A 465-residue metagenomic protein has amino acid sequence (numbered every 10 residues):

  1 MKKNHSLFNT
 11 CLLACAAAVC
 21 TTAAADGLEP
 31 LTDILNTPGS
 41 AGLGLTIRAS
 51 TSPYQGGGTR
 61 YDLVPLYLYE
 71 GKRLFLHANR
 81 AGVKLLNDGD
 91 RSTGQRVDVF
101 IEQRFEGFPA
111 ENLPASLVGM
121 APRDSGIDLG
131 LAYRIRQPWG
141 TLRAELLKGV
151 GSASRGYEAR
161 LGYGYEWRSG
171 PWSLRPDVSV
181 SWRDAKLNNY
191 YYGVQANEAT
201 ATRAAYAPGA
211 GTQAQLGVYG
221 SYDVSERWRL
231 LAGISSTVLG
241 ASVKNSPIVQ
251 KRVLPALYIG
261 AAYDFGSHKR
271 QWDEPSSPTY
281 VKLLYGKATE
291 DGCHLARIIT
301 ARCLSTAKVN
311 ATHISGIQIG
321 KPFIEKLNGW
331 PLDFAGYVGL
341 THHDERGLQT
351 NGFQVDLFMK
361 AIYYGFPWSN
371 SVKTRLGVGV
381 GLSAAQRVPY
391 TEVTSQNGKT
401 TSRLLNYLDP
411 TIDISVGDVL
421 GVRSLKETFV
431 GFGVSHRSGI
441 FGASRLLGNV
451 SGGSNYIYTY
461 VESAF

Functional and structural regions predicted by a protein language model:
M1-G42, G56, T200, Y206-G211 (+2 more regions): Cleavable N-terminal export/targeting peptides
D26-G39, G57, R73-G94, R136-W139 (+6 more regions): Short loop/turn motifs that connect adjacent beta-strands in outer-membrane beta-barrel proteins
G39-L45, L74-L76, Q95-V99, L142-A144 (+13 more regions): Transmembrane beta-strands of outer-membrane beta-barrel proteins
L43-T51, L74-K84, P114-V118, G140-V150 (+8 more regions): Transmembrane beta-strand segments that form the barrel wall of outer-membrane beta-barrel proteins
T46-S50, E70, E102-R104, E145-G151 (+9 more regions): Outer-membrane beta-barrel pore domains and translocons
S52-R60, H77-A78, R91, P122-G126 (+7 more regions): Solvent-exposed loop/turn segments connecting transmembrane beta-strands in outer-membrane beta-barrel proteins
V64-L68, V253-Y280, G452-F465: Outer-membrane beta-barrel "beta-signal"
R73, K84, V150-L230, S236-V243 (+4 more regions): Outer-membrane beta-barrel transmembrane domain signature
